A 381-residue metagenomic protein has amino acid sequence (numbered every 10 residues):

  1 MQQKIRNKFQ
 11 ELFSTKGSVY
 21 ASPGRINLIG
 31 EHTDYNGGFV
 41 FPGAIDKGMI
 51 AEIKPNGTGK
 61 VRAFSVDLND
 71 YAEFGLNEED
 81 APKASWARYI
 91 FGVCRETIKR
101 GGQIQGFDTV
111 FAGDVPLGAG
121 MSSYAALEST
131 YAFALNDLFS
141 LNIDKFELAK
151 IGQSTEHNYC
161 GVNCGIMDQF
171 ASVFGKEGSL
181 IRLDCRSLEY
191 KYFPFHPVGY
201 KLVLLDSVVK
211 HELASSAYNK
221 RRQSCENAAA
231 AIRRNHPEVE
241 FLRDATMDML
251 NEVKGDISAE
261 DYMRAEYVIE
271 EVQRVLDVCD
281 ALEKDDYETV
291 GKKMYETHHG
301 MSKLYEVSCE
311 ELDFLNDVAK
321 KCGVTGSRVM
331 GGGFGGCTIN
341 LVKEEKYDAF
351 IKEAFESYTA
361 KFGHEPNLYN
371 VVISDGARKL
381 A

Functional and structural regions predicted by a protein language model:
M1-R25, I50-K83, S179-G326, L341-A381: C-terminal nucleotide
M1-Y20, I26-I29, Y35-F39, E73-N77 (+4 more regions): Gly/Ser-rich oxyanion-binding loop with an adjacent helix/lid that shapes the negatively charged ligand pocket
G30-H32, A44-I45: N-terminal cofactor/phosphate-binding cores enriched in small/glycine residues, especially glycine-rich loops such as
G37-A44, R221-R222: Short Gly/aromatic-enriched secondary-structure transition segments
P42-A44, E52-P55, G101: Short, charge-rich binding segments
A125-A126, C337-L341: FabD-like malonyl-/acyl-CoA
